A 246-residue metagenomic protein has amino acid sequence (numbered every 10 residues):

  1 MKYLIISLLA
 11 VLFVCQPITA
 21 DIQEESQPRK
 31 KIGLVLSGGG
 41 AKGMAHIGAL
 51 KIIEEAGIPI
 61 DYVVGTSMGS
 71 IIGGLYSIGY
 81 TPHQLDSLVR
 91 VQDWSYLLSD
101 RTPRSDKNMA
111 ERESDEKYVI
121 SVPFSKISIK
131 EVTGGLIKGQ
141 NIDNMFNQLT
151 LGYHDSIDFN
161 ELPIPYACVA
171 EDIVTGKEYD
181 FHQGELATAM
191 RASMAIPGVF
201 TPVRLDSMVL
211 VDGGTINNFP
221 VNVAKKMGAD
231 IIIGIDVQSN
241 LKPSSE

Functional and structural regions predicted by a protein language model:
M1-E25: Bacterial Sec-dependent N-terminal signal peptides
I18-T66, G74-E246: Patatin-like phospholipase
